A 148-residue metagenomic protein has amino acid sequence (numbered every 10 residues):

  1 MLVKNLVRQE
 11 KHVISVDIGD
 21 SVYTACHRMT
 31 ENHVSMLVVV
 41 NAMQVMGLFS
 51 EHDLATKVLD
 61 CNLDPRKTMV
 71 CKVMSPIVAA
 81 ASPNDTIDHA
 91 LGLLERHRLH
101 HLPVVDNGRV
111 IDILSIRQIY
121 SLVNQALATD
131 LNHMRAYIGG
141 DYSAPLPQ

Functional and structural regions predicted by a protein language model:
M1-H12, S50-A80, T86-E95, I116-Q148: Tandem CBS (Bateman) regulatory domains
S15-H33, V40, A80-R98, V105: The conserved cystathionine-beta-synthase
M29-N32, L37-D53, L94, L102-I119: A glycine-centered beta-loop-beta connector
